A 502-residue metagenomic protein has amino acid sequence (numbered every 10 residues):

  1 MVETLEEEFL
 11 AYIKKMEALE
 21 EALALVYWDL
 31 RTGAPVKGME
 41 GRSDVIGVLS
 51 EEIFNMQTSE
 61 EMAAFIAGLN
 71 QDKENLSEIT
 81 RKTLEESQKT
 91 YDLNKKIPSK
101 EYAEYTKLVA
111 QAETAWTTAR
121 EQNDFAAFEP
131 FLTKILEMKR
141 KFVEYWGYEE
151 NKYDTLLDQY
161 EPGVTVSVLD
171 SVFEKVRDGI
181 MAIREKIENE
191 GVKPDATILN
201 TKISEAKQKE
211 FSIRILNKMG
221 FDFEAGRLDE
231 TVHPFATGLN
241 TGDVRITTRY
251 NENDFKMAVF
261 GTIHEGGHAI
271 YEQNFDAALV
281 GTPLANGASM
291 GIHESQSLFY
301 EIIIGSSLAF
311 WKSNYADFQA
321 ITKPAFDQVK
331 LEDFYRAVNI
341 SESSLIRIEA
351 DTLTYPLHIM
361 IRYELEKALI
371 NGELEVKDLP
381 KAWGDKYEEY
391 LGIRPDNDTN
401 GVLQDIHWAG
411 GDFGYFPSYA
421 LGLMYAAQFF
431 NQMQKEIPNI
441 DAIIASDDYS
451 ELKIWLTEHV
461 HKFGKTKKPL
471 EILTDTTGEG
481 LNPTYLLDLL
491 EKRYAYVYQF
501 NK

Functional and structural regions predicted by a protein language model:
M1-V164, E491-K502: A well-structured
V2-L5, E21-A24, K37, G41 (+3 more regions): C-terminal, non-catalytic "cap/extension" segments appended to globular domains
F9, G147, H264, S297 (+3 more regions): Divalent metal-coordination and catalytic microenvironments
L108-M257: Contiguous, non-catalytic segments that form substrate-binding/exosite surfaces or channel walls
F173, E205-K209, I215, M219-D229 (+3 more regions): All-alpha helical catalytic cores of prenyl diphosphate-utilizing isoprenoid enzymes
E224, A278-T282, S307-A316, V376-K377: Acidic/polar loop patches that form or flank catalytic/metal-binding clefts of enzymes that bind anionic ligands
M257-D276, E294-L298: Active-site recognition of the HExxH zinc-binding catalytic motif
N286-F326: Post-HExxH zinc-binding segment in Zn-dependent metallohydrolases
